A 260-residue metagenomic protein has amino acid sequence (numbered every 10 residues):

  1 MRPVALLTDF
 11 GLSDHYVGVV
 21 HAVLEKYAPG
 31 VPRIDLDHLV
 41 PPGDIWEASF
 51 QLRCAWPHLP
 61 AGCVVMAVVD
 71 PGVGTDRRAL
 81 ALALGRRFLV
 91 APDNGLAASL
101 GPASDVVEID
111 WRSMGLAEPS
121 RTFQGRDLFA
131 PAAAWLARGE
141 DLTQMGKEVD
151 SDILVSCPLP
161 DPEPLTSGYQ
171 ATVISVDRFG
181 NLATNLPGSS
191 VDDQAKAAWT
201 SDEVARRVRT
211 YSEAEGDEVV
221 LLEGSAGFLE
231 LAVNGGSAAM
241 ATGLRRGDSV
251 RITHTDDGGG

Functional and structural regions predicted by a protein language model:
R2-V40: N-terminal glycine-rich anion-binding loop in soluble enzyme alpha/beta folds
P3, Y27-R33, D44-F50, P60-V69 (+1 more regions): Active-site histidine-anchored catalytic micro-motif
P3-A5, V31-I34, C63-M66, A79-A81 (+9 more regions): Structural motif
T8-F10, L36-H38, V68-P71, L84-G85 (+7 more regions): Fold-independent oxyanion-binding glycine-rich loops and adjacent beta-strand/coil segments at enzyme active sites
Y27-G30, A55-L59, A103, W135-T143 (+1 more regions): Change "in soluble alpha/beta enzymes" to "in soluble alpha/beta proteins
L116-N185, S190: Anionic-ligand-binding alpha/beta catalytic cores of soluble enzymes and soluble regulatory domains that recognize
A183-G243: A conserved acidic, glycine/proline-rich C-terminal tail/linker
R246-T255: Surface-exposed interaction regions enriched in Ser/Thr/Asp/Glu that occur as long low-complexity tracts or repetitive
